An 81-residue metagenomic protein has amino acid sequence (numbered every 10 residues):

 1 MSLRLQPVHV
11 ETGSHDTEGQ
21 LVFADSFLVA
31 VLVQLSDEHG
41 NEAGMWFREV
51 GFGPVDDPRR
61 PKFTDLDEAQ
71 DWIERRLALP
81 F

Functional and structural regions predicted by a protein language model:
M1-F27: Negatively charged, low-complexity tracts enriched in Asp/Glu with abundant Ser/Thr
L5-P7, F23, Q34-D37, E68 (+1 more regions): Generic detector of low-complexity/intrinsically disordered segments and short hydrophobic N-terminal stretches
L5-P7, S26-L28, F47, F52 (+1 more regions): Low-complexity, intrinsically disordered short peptide segments enriched in small/polar/basic residues
V8, G13-H15, W46, K62 (+1 more regions): Exposed, low-complexity/repetitive linear segments and helix-based recognition motifs, biased toward charged/polar
G13, E18-Q20, G51, P58-R59 (+1 more regions): Intrinsically disordered, low-complexity regions of eukaryotic proteins
A30-P58, R76: Short aromatic-glycine-(Arg/Gly/Cys) micro-motifs in beta-strand/loop hairpins
P61-P80: A short, charged, amphipathic alpha-helix used as a generic interaction element across diverse proteins
